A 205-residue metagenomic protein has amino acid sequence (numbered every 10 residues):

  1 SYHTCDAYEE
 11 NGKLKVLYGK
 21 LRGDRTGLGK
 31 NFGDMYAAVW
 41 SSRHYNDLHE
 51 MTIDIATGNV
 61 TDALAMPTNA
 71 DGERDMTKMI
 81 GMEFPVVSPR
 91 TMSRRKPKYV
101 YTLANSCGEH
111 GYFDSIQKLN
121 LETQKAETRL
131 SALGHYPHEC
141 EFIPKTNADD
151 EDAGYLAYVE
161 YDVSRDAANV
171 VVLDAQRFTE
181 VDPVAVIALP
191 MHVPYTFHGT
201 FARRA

Functional and structural regions predicted by a protein language model:
S1-A205: Beta-propeller domains
